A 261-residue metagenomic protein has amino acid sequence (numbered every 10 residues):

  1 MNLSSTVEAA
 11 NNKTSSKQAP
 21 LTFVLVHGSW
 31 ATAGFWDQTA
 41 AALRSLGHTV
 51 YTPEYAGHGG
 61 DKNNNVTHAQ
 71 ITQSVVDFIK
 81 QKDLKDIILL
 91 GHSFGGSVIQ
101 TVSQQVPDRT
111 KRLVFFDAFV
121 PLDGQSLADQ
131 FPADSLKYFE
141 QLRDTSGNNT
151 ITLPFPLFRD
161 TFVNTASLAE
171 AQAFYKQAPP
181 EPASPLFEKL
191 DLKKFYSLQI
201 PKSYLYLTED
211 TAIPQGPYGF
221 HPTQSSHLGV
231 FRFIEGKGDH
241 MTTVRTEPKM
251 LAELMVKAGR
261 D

Functional and structural regions predicted by a protein language model:
Q18-G60: Conserved HGGG/HGGXW glycine-rich cap/lid loop of the alpha/beta-hydrolase fold
Y55-L90, Q104-Q105, Q130-F131: Active-site loop/oxyanion-hole signature of alpha/beta-hydrolase fold enzymes
G57-H58, K237-T242: Histidine-bearing beta->alpha loop at or near hydrolase active sites
D86-L127: Conserved hydrolase catalytic core segment
T110, V114-I151, P185-L186, F220: Flexible "cap/lid" loop of the alpha/beta hydrolase fold
K176-F195: Active-site nucleophile elbow and catalytic-triad environment of alpha/beta-hydrolase enzymes
L198, Y204-Y206: Short beta-strand/loop motif that positions the catalytic acidic residue of the alpha/beta-hydrolase fold
T208-D239, E247, L254-A258: Conserved loop-alpha-helix segment in the C-terminal half of the alpha/beta-hydrolase fold that carries the catalytic
